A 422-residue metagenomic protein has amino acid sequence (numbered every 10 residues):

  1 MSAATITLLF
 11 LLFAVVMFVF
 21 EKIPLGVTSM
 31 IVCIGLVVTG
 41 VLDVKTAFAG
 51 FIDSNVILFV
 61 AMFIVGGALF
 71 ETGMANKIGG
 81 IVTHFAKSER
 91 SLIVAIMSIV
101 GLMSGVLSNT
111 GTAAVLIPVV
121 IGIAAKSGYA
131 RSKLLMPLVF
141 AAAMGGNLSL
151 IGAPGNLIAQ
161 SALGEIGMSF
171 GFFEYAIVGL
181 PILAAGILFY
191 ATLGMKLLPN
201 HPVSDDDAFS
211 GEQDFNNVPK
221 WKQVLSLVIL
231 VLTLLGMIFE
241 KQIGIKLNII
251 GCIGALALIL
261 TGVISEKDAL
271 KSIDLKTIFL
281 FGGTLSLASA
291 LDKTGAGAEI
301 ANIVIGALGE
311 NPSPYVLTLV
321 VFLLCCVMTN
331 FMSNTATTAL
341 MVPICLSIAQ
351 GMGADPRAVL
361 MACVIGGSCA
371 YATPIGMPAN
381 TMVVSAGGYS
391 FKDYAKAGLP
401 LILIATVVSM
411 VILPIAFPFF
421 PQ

Functional and structural regions predicted by a protein language model:
M1-V60, I64, I177-N302, T318 (+3 more regions): Hydrophobic transmembrane alpha-helices of multi-pass small-molecule transporters
I6, S91, K126-F140, G145-I158 (+2 more regions): Juxtamembrane and boundary regions of transmembrane helices in multi-pass small-molecule transporters and channels
A14-I23, I99-N109, F140-I151, G236-Q242 (+2 more regions): Transmembrane alpha-helix interface/packing and boundary motifs in multi-pass membrane proteins, characterized by
V27, I34, V38-A130, S272-T277 (+1 more regions): Membrane-embedded alpha-helical segments and adjacent helix-loop junctions characteristic of multi-pass solute
V27-V32, N109-I117, M136-P137, L148-G152 (+4 more regions): Hydrophobic alpha-helical membrane segments of integral membrane proteins
V44, R90, R131, F172 (+4 more regions): Alpha-helix N-cap/start motif
G145, L232, G236, A257-L258 (+12 more regions): Generic hydrophobic alpha-helical scaffold/packing signal
